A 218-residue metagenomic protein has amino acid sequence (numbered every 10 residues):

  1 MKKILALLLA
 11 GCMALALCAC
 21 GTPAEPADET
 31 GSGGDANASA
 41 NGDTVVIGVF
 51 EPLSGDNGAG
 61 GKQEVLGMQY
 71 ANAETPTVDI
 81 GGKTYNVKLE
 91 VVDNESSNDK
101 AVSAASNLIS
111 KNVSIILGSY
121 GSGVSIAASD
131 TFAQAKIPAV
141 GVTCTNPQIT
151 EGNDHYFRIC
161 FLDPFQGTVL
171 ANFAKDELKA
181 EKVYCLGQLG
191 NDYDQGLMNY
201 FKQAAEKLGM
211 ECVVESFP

Functional and structural regions predicted by a protein language model:
M1-V46, I80-G81, S110: Short, low-complexity disordered leader/linker segments with a strong preference for bacterial N-terminal type II
D35, A59-E64, V78-T150, I159 (+1 more regions): Beta-alpha junction/loop-to-helix N-cap segments that form part of ligand/metal-binding clefts
S39-N41, G48-Q69, V92-N98, G121-G123 (+1 more regions): Extracytoplasmic "Venus flytrap"
D43-V46, T84-K88, K111-I115, Q134-A139 (+3 more regions): Loop/turn elements at helix/coil->beta-strand transitions in domains of secreted/extracellular proteins
G58-K83, N199-E206: Short, polar/charged alpha-helical segment
G67-Y70, K100-A104, Q166-L170: Well-ordered alpha-helical segments embedded in enzymatic catalytic cores
Y156-F217: An alpha-beta-alpha
